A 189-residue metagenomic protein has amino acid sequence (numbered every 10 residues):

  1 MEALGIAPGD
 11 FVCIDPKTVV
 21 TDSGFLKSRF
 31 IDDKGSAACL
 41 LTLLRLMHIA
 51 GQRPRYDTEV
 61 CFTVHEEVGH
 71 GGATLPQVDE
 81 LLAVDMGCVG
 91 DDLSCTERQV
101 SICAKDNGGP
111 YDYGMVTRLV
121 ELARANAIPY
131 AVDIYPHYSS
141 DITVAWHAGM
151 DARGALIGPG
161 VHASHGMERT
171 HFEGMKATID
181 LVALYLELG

Functional and structural regions predicted by a protein language model:
M1-G189: N-terminal hydrophobic/helix-forming segments and targeting peptides
